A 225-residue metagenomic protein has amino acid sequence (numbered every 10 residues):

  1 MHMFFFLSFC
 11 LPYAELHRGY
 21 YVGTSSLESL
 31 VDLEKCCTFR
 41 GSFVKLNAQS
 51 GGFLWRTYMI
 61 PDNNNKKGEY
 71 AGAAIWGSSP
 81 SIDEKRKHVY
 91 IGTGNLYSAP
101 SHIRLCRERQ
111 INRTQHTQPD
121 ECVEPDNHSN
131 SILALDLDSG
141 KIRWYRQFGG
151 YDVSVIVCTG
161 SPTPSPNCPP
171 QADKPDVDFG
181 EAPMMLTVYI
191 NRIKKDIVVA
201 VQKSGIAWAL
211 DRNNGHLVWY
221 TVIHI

Functional and structural regions predicted by a protein language model:
M1-L7, H17, S29, E34-Y70 (+4 more regions): Extracytoplasmic/lumenal domain signature
L7-A14, W76-P80, E181-A182: Beta-propeller and closely related beta-sheet repeat lectin domains
P12, G23, L46, Y58 (+1 more regions): Aromatic- and glycine-enriched pocket-lining scaffold segments that form the walls of small-molecule binding clefts
V22-T24, I91, A200: Residue position within the beta-strands of beta-propeller blades
A71-I75: A Trp-anchored, charged/polar loop motif used as the substrate-binding/catalytic surface of acyl/ester-handling
